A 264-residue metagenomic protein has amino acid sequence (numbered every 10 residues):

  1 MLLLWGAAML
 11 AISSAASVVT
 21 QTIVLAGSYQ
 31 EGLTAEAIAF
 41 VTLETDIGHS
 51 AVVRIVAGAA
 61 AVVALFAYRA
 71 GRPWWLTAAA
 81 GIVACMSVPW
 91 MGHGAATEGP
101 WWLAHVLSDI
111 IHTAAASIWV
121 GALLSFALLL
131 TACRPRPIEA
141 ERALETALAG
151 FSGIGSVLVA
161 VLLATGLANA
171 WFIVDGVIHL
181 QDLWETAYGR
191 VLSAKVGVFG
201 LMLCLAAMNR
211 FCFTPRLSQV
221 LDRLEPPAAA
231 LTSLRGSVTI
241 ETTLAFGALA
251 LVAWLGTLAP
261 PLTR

Functional and structural regions predicted by a protein language model:
M1-R264: Polytopic transmembrane helical bundles with strong interfacial aromatic enrichment
